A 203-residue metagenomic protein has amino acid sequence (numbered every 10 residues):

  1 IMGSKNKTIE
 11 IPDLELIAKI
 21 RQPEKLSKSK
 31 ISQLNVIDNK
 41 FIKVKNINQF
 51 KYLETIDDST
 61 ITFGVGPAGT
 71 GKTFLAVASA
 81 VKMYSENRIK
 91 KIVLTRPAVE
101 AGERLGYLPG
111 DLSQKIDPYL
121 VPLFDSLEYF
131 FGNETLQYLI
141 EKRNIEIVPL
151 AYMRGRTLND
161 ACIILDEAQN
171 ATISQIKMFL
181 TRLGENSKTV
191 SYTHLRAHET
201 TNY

Functional and structural regions predicted by a protein language model:
I1-S29: Interdomain "pre-motor" coupling segment immediately N-terminal to P-loop NTPase/helicase cores
I47-T55: Pre-Walker A adenine-sensing motif
G64: Hydrophobic anchor at the beta1->P-loop junction of P-loop NTPases
G71: Conserved glycine(s) of the Walker
F74-L139: Conserved P-loop
I145-C162, T172-I176: Conserved RecA-like ASCE ATPase "motif II neighborhood" in helicase/translocase motors
N159-C162, N186-V190: Loop/turn-to-beta-strand initiation segments
T193-T200: Conserved small/polar residues in nucleotide/adenosyl-binding loops
